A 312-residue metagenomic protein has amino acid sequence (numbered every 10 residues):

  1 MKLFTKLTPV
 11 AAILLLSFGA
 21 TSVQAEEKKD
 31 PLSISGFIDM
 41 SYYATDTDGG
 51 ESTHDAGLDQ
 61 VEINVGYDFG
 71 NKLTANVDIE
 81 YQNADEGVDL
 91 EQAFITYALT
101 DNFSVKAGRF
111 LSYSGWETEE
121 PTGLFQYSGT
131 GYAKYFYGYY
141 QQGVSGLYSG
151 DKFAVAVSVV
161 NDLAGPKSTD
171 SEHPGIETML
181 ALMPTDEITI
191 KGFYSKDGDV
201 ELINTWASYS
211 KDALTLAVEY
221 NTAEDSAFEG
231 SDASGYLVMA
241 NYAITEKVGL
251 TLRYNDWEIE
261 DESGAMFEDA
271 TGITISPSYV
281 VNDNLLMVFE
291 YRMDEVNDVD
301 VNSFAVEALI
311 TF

Functional and structural regions predicted by a protein language model:
M1-K29: Cleavable N-terminal export/targeting peptides
K2-F4, E27-D30, D39, A44-T53 (+5 more regions): Outer-membrane beta-barrel pore domains
P9, F18, S22-V23, V105 (+4 more regions): Compositionally biased regions
E26-A164, E172-P174, A181-D186, M239-Y242 (+1 more regions): Outer membrane beta-barrel
A164-S168, T178-M179, G192-Y194, F228: Short helix-to-loop capping/linker segments positioned immediately adjacent to catalytic or ligand/cofactor-binding
